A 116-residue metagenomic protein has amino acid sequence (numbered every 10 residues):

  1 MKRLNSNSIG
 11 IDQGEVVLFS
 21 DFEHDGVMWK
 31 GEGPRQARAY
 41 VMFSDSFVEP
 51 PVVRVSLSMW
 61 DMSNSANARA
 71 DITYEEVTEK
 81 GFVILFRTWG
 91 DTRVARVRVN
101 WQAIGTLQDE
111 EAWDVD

Functional and structural regions predicted by a protein language model:
M1-E49, W60-S63, V77-F82, F86-D116: Extracellular receptor-binding modules and their adjoining Ser/Thr/Gly/Asp/Asn-rich linkers
P50-V55: Short, hydrophobic/aromatic beta-strand segments
A66-V77: Glycan-recognition/cleft segments
